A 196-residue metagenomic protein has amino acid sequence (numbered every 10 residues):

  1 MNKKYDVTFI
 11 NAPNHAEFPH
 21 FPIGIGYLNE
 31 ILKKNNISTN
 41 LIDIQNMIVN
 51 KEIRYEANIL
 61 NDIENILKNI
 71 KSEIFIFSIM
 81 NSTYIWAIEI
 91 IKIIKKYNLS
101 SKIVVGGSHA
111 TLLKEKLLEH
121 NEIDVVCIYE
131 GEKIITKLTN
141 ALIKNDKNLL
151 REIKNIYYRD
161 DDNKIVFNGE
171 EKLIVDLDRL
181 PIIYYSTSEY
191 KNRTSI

Functional and structural regions predicted by a protein language model:
M1-K3: Basic/polar N-terminal segments that are highly enriched at the extreme N-terminus, encompassing both cleavable
Y5-E17, I74: Nucleotide-activated donor-dependent transferases that construct or modify glycoconjugates
N14-I23, I79-Y84: A short, glycine/small-residue-rich beta-strand->loop->alpha-helix junction that serves as a flexible
F21, E170-E171, L180: Short aromatic-enriched loop/helix-cap "lid" or pocket-rim segments at secondary-structure transitions that line
G24-K33: Short catalytic helix/loop segments, enriched in acidic residues and glycine and frequently bearing histidine
I31, N40-I174: Glycine-rich beta-alpha loop elements in corrinoid/cobalamin-binding modules across cobalamin-dependent enzymes
N36: Short glycine-rich hinge loops at helix-strand junctions in the catalytic core of two-component histidine kinases
D178-I196: Radical SAM [4Fe-4S] cluster-binding motif and immediate context
